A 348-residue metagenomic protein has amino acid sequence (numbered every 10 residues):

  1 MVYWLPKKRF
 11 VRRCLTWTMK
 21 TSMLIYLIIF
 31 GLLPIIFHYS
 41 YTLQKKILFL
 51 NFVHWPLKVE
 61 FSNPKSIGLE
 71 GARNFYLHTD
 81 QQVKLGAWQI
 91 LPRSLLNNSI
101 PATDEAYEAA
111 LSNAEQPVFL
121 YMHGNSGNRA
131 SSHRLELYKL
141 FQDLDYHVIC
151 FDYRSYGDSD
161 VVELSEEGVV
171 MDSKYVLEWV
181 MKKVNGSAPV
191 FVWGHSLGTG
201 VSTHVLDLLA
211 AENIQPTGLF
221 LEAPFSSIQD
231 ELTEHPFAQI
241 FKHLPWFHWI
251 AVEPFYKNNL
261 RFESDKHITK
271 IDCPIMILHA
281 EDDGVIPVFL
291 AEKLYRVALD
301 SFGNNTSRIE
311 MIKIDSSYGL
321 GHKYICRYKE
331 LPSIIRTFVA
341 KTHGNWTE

Functional and structural regions predicted by a protein language model:
S22-H78, V83-E105: An N-terminal hydrophobic leader/cap segment in hydrolases
Q82-L177: Membrane-embedded segments
L164-E167, E178-W193: Gly/Ser-rich "nucleophile elbow"/oxyanion-hole loop immediately N-terminal to the catalytic nucleophile in hydrolases
G194-G198, S202: Gly/Ala-rich beta-loop-alpha elbow adjacent to hydrolase catalytic centers
H204-H267, C273, K323-R327: Hydrolase active-site cap/lid region
K270-I271, I277-H279, D283: Short beta-strand/loop motif that positions the catalytic acidic residue of the alpha/beta-hydrolase fold
V288, E292-Y295, D300-E348: C-terminal catalytic histidine-bearing segment of alpha/beta-hydrolase fold enzymes
